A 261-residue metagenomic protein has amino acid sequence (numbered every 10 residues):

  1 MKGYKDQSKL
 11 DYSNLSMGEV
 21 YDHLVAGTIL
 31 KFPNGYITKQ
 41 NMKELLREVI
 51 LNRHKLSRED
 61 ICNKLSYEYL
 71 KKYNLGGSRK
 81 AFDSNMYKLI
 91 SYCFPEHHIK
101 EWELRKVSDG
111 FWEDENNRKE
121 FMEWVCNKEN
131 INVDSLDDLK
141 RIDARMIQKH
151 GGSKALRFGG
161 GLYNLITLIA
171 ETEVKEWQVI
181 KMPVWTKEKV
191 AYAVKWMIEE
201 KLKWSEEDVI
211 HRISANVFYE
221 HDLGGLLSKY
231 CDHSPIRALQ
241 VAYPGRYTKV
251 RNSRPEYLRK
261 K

Functional and structural regions predicted by a protein language model:
M1-K261: Functional cation/ligand-contacting sites centered on basic and imidazole/sulfhydryl donors
